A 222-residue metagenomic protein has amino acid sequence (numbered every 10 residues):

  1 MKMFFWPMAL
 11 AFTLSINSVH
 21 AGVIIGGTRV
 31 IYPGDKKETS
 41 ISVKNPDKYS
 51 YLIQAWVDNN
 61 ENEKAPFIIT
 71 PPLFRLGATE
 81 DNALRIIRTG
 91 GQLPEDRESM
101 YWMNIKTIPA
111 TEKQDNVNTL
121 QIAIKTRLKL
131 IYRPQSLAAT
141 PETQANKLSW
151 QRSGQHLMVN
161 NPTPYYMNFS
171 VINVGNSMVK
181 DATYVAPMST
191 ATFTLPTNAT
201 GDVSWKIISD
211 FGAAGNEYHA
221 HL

Functional and structural regions predicted by a protein language model:
M1-P7: Positively charged n-region of N-terminal signal peptides that target proteins for export
P7-S15: Bacterial N-terminal signal peptides
A21-S40, T140-S149, Y184: Beta-sheet-dominated interaction scaffolds and their linkers
T39-N45, L84-I86, Y101-I105, H156-N160: Buried hydrophobic-core signal for structured, non-transmembrane domains
P46, D58-N60, F74, D81 (+5 more regions): Solvent-exposed coil/turn segments that connect beta secondary-structure elements in extracytoplasmic/periplasmic
P46-E63, P162-V179: Short acidic, flexible loop segments centered on an aromatic residue
K64-L93, N176-D202: Intrinsically disordered, low-complexity Pro/Gly/Ser/Thr-rich segments with frequent PxxP/GP/PP motifs and embedded
G91-L137, P141-L148, T200-L222: Terminal connector regions
